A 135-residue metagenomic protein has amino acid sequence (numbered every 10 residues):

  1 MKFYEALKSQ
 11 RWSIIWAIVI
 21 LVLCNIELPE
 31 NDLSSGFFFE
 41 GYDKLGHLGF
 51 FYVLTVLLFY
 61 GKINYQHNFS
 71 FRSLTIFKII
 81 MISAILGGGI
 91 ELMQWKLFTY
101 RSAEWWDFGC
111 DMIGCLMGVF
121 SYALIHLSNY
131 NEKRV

Functional and structural regions predicted by a protein language model:
M1-F108, M112-V135: Bulky hydrophobic segments
